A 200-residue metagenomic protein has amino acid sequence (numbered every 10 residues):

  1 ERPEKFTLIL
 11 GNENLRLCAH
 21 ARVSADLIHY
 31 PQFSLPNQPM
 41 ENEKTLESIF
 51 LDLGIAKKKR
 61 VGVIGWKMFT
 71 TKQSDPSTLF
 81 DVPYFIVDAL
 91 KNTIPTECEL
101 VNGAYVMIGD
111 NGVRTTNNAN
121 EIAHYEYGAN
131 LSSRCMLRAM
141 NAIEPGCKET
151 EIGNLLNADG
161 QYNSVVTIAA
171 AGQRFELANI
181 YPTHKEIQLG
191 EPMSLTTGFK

Functional and structural regions predicted by a protein language model:
E1, I28-Q32, M136-A139, G160-V165 (+2 more regions): A generic short-segment signal for beta-strand/edge and adjacent turn/coil regions
E1-L131: A composition/biophysics-driven feature that prefers long, compositionally simple stretches
A56, R134, Q188: Structured loop/turn residues at beta-strand edges in well-structured enzyme cores
I94, N102-T116, C147-K200: Short catalytic-site patches enriched in acidic/histidine residues that coordinate or position cofactors/metals
E121, E126-M140, E149-N157: Active-site pocket-lining segments that scaffold enzyme catalytic pockets across diverse folds
